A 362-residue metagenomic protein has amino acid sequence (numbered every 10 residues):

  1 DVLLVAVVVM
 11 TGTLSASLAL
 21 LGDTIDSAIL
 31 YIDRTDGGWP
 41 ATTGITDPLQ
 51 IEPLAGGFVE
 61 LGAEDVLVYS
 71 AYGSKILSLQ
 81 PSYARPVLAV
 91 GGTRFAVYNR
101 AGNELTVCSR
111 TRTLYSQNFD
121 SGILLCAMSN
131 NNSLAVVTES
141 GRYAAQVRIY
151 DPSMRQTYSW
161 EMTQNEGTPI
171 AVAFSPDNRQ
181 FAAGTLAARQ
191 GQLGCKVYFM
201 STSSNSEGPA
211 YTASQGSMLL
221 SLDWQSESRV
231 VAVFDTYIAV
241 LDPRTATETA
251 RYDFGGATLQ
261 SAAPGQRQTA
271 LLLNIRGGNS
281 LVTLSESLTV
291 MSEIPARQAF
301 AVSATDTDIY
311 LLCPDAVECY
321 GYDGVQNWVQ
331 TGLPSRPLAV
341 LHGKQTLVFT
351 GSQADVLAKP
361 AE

Functional and structural regions predicted by a protein language model:
D1-T46, A361-E362: Sequence/structural signature of beta-propeller modules and their immediately flanking N-terminal secretory/stalk
I29-T43, G73-Q80, R112-N118, Q156-M162 (+4 more regions): A short beta-strand motif characteristic of beta-propeller blades
G44-E52, S82-T93, S121-N130, E166-F174 (+5 more regions): Repeated scaffold domains used in trafficking and secretory/extracellular systems, primarily beta-propellers
F58, F95, S133-A135, N178-F181 (+4 more regions): Hydrophobic beta-strand positions that form the internal "hydrophobic ladder" of WD40/Gbeta-like beta-propeller blades
D65-L67, N103-V107, R142-R148, R189-M200 (+4 more regions): Structural motif
S70-Y72, S109-R112, Y150-R155, S201-N205 (+4 more regions): Short loop/turn segments that connect beta-strands within beta-propeller blades
L77-G184, G191: Non-cytosolic head/periplasmic domains of membrane-anchored proteins
E161-V282: Acidic, serine/threonine- and glycine-rich low-complexity intrinsically disordered segments that serve as flexible
